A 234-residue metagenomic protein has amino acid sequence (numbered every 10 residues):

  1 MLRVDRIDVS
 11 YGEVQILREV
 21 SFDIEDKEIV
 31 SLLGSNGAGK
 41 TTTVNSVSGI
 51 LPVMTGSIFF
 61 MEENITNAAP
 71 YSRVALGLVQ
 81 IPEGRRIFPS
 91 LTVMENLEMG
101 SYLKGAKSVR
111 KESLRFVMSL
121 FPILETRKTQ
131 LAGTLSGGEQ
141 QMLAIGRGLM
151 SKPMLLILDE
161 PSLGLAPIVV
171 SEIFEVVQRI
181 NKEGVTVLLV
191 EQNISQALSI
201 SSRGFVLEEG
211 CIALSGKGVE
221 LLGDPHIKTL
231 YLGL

Functional and structural regions predicted by a protein language model:
L2-V4, L17: Conserved structural motif at the start of ABC-family nucleotide-binding domains
G12, P52, V93-E112, L120-P122 (+1 more regions): ABC-type ATPase nucleotide-binding domains, specifically the catalytic core motifs of the NBD
L33-S35: The feature captures the beta-strand-to-loop junction immediately N-terminal to the Walker
S48: Helix-to-loop junction immediately C-terminal to a conserved catalytic motif
P52, N64-G84, K107-L114, T126-T129 (+1 more regions): ABC ATPase NBD coupling module
L131-L135, E139: Conserved ABC ATPase signature
G148-L149: ABC ATPase C-loop
